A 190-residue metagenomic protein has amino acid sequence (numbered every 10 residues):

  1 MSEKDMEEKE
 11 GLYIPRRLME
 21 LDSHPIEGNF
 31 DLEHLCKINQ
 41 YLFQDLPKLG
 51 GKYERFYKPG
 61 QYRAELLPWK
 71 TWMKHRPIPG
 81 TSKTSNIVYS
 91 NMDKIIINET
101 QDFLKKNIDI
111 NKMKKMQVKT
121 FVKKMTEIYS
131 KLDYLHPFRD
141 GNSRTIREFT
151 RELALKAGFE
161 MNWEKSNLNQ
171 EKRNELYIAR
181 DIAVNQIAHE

Functional and structural regions predicted by a protein language model:
M1-E190: FIC/Doc superfamily catalytic core
